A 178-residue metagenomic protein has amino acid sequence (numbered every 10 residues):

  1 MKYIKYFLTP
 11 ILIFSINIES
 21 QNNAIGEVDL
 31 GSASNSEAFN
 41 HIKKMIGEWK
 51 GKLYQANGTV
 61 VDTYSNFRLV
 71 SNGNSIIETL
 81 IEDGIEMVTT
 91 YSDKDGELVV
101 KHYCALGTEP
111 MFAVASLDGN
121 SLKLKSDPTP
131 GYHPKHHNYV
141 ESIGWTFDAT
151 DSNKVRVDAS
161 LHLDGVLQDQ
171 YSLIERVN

Functional and structural regions predicted by a protein language model:
M1-A24: Bacterial Sec-dependent N-terminal signal peptides
N22-N23, G31, S152-N178: Edge beta-strand at a domain terminus
S32-A33, G51-K135: Central antiparallel beta-sheet cores of small beta-barrel/beta-sandwich binding domains
A33-E48: N-terminal helix-cap/turn-to-beta initiation motif at the start of protein domains
W49, T59-V60, G165-D169: Tryptophan-centered short beta-strand motifs
N138-I143: Asp-box/WD-like beta-propeller blade repeats and closely related beta-sheet repeat scaffolds
T146-A149: Well-ordered alpha/beta subsegment
